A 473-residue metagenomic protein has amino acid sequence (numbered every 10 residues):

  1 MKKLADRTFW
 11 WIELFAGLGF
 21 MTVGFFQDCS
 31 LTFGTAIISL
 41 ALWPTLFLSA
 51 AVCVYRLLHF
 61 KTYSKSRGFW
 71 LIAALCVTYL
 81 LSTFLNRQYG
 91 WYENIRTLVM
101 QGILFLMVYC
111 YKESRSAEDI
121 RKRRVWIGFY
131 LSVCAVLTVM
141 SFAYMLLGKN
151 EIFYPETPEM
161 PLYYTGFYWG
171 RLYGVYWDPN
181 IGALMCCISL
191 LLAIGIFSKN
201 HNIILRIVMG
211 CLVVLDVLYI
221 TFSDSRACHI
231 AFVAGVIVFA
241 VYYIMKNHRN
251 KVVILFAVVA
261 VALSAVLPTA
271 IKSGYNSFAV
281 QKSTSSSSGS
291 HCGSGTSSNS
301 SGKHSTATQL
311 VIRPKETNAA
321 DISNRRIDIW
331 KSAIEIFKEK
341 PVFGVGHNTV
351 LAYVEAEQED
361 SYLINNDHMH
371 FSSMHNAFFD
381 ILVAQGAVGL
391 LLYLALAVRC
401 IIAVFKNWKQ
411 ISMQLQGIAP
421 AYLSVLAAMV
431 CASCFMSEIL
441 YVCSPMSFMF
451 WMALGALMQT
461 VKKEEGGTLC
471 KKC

Functional and structural regions predicted by a protein language model:
M1-R56, V77-L85, C431: N-terminal signal-anchor transmembrane segment
E13-M21, V208-V214, S372, N376 (+2 more regions): Loop-to-helix entry and N-terminal half of a specific, functionally important transmembrane alpha helix in multi-pass
W70-L75, Y89-K112, V125-F129, C134 (+1 more regions): Aromatic-anchored transmembrane helix interface
L80, R124-M160, G174-K246, V266 (+2 more regions): Alpha-helical transmembrane segments of multi-pass inner-membrane proteins
A143-L146, M245-T317, K331-E339, H347: A membrane-periplasm/extracellular boundary helix in multi-pass inner-membrane enzymes that assemble envelope glycans
V236, L396, A421-C473: Transmembrane alpha-helices of multi-pass inner-membrane enzymes
V241, H248-K251, D360, A384-A427: Hydrophobic transmembrane alpha-helices and their immediate junctions
E316-K331, E335, E339, F343-Q385: Long extracytoplasmic/lumenal interhelical loops at the membrane interface of multi-pass membrane proteins
